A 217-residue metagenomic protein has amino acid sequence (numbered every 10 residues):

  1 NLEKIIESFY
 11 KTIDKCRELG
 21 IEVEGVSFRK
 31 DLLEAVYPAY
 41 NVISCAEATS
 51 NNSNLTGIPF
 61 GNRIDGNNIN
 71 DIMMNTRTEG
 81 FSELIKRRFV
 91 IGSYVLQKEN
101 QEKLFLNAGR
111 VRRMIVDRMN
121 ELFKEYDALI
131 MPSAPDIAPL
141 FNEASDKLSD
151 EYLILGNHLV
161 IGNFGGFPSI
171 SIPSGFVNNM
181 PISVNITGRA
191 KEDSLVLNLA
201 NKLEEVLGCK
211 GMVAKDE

Functional and structural regions predicted by a protein language model:
L2, I6-E22, N54, P59 (+3 more regions): Structural helix-boundary/capping segments
V26-Y40, R87: Flexible, acidic loop-helix segments that line cofactor/substrate-binding pockets
A35-N51: Charged, often glycine-rich, active-site loop that binds/positions anionic groups
Y40, N67-I69, K103-N107, V111 (+1 more regions): Short, surface-exposed loop/helix-turn segments at secondary-structure junctions that function as lids/hinges flanking
R63-I85: Glycine-rich phosphate/pyrophosphate-binding loop and adjacent beta-alpha nucleotide/cofactor-binding cores
K98, I137-A138: Short glycine-rich, flexible loops that bind phosphorylated cofactors or substrates
S133: Glycine-rich, N-terminal phosphate-binding loop of Rossmann-like dinucleotide-binding domains
